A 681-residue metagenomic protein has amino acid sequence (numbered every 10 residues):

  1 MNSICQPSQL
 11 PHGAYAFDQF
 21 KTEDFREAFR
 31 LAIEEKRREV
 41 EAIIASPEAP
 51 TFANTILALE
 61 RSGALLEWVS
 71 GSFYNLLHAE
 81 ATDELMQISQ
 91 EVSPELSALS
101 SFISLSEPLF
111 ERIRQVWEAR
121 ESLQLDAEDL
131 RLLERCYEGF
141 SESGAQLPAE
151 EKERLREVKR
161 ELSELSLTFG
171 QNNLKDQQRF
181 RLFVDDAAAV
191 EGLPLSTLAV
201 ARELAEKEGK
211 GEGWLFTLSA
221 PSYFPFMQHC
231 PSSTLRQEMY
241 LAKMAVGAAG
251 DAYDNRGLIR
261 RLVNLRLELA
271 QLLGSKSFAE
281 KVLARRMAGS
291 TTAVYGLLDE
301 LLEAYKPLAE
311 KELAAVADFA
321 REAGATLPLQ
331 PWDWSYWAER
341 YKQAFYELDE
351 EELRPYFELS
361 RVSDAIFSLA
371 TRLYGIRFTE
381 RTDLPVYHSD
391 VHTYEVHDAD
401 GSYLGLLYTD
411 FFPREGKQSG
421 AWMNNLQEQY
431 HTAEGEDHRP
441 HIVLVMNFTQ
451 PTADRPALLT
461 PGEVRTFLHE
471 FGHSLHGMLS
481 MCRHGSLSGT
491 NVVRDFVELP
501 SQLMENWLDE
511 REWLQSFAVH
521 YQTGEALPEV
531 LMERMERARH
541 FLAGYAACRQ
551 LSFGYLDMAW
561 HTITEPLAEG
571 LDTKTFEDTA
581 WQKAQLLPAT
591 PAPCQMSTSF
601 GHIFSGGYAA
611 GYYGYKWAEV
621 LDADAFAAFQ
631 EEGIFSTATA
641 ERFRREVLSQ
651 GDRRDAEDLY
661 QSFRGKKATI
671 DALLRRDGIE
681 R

Functional and structural regions predicted by a protein language model:
M1-F20, E27, L31, E191 (+10 more regions): C-terminal, non-catalytic "cap/extension" segments appended to globular domains
M1-L193, F629: N-terminal helix-rich structural modules
Q9-D24, F73-V92, Q115-E157, T217-G257 (+6 more regions): Short His/Asp/Glu-rich catalytic/ion-coordination signatures at enzyme active sites or charged loops
E34, R38, A42-A49, L65-T82 (+24 more regions): Intrinsically disordered or highly flexible coil/loop and linker segments, enriched in small and charged/polar residues
A64-N75, E138, L241, S335-K342 (+2 more regions): Short, hydrophobic/amphipathic alpha-helical patches that form generic packing surfaces within helical domains
E128, L132-L133, E161-E164, Q171 (+9 more regions): Active-site-proximal, well-structured secondary-structure segments within enzyme catalytic domains
P221-Y223, L269, A399-G401, F411-E415 (+4 more regions): Short, glycine-/Ser/Thr-/acidic-enriched flexible segments
T449-L468: Short pre-active-site segment immediately N-terminal to the catalytic Zn-binding motif
